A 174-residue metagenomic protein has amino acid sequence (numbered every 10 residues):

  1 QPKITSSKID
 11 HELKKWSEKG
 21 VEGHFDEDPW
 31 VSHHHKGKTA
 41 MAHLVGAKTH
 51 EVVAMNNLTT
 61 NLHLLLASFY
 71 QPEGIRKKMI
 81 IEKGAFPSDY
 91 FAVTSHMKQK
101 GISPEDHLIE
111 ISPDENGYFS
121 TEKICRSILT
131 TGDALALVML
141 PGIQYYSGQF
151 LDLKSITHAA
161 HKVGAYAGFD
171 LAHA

Functional and structural regions predicted by a protein language model:
Q1-A174: Pyridoxal 5′-phosphate
